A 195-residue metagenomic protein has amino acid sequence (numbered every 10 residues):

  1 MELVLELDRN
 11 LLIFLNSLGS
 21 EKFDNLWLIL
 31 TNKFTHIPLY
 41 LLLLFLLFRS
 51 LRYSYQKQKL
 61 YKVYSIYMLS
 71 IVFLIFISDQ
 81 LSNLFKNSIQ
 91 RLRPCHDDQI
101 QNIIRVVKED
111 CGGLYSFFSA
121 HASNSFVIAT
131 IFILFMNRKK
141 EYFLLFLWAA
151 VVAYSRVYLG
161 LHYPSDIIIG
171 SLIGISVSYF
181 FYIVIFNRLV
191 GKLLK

Functional and structural regions predicted by a protein language model:
M1-L41, S82-G112: N-terminal transmembrane-helix/juxtamembrane module of multi-pass inner/ER membrane proteins
K22-F23, K59-Y64, N137-F143: Membrane-helix interface segments
P38, L69-L84, I168, L172 (+1 more regions): Hydrophobic, lipid-facing residues on alpha-helical transmembrane segments of integral membrane proteins
L41-S54, S125-I133: Hydrophobic, aromatic-rich transmembrane alpha-helices and their immediate juxtamembrane boundary segments
F45-L81: Interfacial segments of alpha-helical transmembrane regions
Y61-Y64, M68-V72, C95, I183-K195: Multi-pass membrane proteins that catalyze or facilitate reactions on polyprenyl-/lipid-phosphate substrates and their
I71-K86, F143-S155: Small-polar-interrupted transmembrane alpha-helices in polytopic inner-membrane proteins
R105-K195: Membrane-embedded catalytic cores of phosphoryl/pyrophosphoryl-handling enzymes
